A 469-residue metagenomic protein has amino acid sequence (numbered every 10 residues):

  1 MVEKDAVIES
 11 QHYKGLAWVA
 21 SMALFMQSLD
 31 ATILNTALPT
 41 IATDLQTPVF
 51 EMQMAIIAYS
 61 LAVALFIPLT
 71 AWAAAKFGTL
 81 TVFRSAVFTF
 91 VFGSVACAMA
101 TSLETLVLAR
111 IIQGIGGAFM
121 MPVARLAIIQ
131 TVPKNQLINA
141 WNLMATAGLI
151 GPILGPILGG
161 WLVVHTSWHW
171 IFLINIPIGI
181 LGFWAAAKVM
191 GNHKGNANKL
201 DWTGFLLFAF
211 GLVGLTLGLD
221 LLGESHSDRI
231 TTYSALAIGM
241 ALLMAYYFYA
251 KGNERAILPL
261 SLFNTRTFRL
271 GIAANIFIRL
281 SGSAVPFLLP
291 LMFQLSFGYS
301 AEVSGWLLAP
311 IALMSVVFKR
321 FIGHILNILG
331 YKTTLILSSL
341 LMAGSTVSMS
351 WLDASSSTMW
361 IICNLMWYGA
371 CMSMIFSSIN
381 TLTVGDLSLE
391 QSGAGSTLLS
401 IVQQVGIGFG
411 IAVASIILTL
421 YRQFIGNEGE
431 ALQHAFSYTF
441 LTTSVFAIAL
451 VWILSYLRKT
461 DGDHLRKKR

Functional and structural regions predicted by a protein language model:
M1-H12, L457-R469: Intrinsic disorder in cytosolic terminal tails and internal cytosolic loops of multi-pass membrane transporters
I8-L16, D201-T203: N-terminal membrane topogenic signal
Y13-L29, L34-T36, L45, V49-A58 (+8 more regions): 12-transmembrane solute porter fold
L61-L65, V95, M99, L149 (+6 more regions): Hydrophobic/small/kink-forming positions within alpha-helical transmembrane segments of polytopic membrane proteins
I67, A71-T203, L389: Helix-loop-helix hairpins in multi-pass membrane proteins, especially solute transporters
A98-T105, A187-M190, L219-S225, Y247-K251 (+2 more regions): Transmembrane helix-loop junctions and nearby membrane-interface residues
P122, L143, G148-G160, L212 (+3 more regions): Glycine/proline-centered helix-kink
V164-A274, Y299, L307, T439 (+1 more regions): Hydrophobic transmembrane-helix bundles of small-molecule transporters
